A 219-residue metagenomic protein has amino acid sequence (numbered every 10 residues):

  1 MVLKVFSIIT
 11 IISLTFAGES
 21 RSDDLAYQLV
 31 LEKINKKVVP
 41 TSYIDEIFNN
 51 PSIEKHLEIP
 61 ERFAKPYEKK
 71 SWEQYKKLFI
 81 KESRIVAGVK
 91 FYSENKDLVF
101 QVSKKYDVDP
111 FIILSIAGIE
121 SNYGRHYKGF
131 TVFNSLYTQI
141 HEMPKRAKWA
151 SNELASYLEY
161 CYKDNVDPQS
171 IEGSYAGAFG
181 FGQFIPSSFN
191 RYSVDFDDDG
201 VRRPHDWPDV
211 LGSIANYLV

Functional and structural regions predicted by a protein language model:
M1-K4, I12-A147, S151, E159-E172 (+2 more regions): Cell-wall glycan-active module
S156: Short, conserved active-site entrance elements at the starts or edges of catalytic domains
Q183: Functionally critical loop-and-helix segments that line ligand-binding/catalytic clefts of soluble enzyme domains
